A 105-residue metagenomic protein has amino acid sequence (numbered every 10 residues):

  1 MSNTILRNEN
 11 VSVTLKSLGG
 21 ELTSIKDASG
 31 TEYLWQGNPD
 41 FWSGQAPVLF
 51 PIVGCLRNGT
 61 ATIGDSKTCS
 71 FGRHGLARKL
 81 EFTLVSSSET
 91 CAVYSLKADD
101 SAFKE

Functional and structural regions predicted by a protein language model:
M1-E105: Surface-exposed acidic/polar loop and edge beta-strand patches at domain peripheries
